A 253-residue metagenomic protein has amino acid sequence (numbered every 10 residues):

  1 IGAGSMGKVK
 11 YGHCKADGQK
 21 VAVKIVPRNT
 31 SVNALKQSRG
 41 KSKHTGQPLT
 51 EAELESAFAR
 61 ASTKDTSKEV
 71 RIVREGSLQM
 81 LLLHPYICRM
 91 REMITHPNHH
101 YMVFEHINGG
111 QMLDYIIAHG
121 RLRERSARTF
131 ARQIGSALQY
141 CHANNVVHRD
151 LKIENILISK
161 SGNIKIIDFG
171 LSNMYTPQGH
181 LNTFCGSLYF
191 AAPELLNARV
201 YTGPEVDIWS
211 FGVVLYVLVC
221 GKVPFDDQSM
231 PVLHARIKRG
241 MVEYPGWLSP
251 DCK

Functional and structural regions predicted by a protein language model:
K8: Conserved N-lobe ATP-binding subsite of Hanks-type protein kinase domains, especially the beta3 VAIK lysine
M93: Activation-segment/catalytic-loop signature of the eukaryotic protein kinase fold
P97-Q111, Y115: Conserved short submotifs of the Hanks-type protein kinase catalytic core that shape the nucleotide-binding pocket
F130-A131: Activation segment signature within eukaryotic-like protein kinase domains
H142-I158: Catalytic-loop of the protein kinase fold
